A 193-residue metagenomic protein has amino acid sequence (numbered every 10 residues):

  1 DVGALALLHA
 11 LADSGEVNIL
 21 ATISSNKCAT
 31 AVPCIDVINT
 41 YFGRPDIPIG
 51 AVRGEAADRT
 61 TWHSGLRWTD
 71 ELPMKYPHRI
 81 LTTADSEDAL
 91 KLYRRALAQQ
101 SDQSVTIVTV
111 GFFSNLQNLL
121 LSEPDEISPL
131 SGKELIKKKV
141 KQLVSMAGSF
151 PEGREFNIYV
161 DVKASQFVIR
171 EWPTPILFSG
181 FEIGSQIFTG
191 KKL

Functional and structural regions predicted by a protein language model:
D1-L193: N-terminal acidic, glycine/proline-rich low-complexity segments
